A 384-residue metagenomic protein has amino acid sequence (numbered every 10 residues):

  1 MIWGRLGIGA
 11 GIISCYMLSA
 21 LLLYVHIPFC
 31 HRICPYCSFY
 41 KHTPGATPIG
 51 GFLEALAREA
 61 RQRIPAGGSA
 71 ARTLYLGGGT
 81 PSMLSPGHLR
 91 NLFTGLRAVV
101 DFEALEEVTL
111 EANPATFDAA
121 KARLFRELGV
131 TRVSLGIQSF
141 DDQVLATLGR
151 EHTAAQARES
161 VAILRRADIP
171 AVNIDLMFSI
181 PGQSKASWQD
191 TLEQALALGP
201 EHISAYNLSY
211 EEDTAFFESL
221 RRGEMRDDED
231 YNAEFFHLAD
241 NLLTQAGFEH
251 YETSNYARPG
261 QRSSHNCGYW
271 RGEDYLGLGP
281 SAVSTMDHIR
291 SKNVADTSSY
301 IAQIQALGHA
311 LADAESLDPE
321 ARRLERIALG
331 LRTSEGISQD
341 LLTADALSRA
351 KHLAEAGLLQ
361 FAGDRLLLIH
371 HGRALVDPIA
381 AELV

Functional and structural regions predicted by a protein language model:
L18-L22, S38-P65, A70-L341: C-terminal scaffold of the Radical SAM
P28-F39: Local cysteine-cluster metal-coordination motifs and their immediate loop/turn environment, predominantly Fe-S cluster
T343-E355: Short amphipathic alpha-helical interaction segments
E355-D364: A short, conserved structural fragment
R365-I369: Minor-groove-contacting beta-hairpin "wing" of winged helix-turn-helix DNA-binding domains
R373-V384: Short, amphipathic alpha-helical interaction segments positioned at domain boundaries
